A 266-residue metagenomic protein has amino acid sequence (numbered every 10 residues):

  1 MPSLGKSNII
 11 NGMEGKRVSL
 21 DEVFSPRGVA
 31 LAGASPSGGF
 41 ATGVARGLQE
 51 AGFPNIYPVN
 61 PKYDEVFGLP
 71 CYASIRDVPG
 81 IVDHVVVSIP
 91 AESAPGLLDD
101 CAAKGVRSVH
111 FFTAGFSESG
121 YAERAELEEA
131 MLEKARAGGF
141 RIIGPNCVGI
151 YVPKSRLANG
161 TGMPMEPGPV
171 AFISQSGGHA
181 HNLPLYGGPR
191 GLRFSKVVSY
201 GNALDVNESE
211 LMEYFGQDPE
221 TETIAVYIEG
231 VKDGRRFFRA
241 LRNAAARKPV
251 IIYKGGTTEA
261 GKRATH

Functional and structural regions predicted by a protein language model:
S3-H266: Catalytic-core regions of core metabolic enzymes, especially those transforming organic acids/acyl-group intermediates
